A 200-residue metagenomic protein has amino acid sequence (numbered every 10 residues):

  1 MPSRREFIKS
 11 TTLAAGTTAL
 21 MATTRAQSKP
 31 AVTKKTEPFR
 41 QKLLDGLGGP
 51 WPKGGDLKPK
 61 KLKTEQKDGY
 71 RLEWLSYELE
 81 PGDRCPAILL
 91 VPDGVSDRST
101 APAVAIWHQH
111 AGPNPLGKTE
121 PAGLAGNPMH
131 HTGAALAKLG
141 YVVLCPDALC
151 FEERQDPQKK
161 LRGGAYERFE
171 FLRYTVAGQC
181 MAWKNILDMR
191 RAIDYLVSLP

Functional and structural regions predicted by a protein language model:
M1, M21-P38: C-terminal segment of N-terminal export signals and the immediately downstream linker at the start of the mature
R4-R5, L149, L199: Short, cationic motifs built from Arg/Lys/His that form the positively charged side of catalytic pockets
E6-A26: N-terminal export signals
K35-P52: Alpha-helix capping/hinge segments and adjacent helical runs
D56-S96: N-terminal cap/lid segment of alpha/beta-hydrolase-fold proteins
S99-Q109: Short beta-strand element of the alpha/beta-hydrolase
W107-L187: Cap/lid segment of the alpha/beta-hydrolase catalytic domain
D188-P200: Conserved acidic catalytic loop of the alpha/beta-hydrolase fold
